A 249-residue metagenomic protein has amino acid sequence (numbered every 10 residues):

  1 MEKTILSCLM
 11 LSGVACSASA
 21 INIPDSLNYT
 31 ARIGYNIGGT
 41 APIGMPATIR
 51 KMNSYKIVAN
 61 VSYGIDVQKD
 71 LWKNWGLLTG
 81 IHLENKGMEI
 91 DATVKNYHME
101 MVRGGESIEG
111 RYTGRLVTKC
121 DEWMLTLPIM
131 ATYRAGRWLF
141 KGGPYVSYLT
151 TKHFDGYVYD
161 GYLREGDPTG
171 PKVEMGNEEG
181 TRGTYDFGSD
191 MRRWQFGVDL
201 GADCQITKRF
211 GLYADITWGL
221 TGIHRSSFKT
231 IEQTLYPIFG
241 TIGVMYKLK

Functional and structural regions predicted by a protein language model:
M1-R32, A131, V244-L248: Bacterial Sec-dependent N-terminal signal peptides
A20-Q68, S147, M191, K247-K249: Short glycine/proline- and aromatic-enriched beta-strand/turn motifs that initiate or cap beta-hairpins
Y29, A59-I65, W123-I129, F196-L200 (+1 more regions): Hydrophobic, lipid-facing positions within transmembrane beta-strands of outer-membrane proteins
Y35-G39, L83-G87, A135-R137, V146-K152 (+2 more regions): Transmembrane beta-strands of outer-membrane beta-barrel pores
G39-V58, K86-E122, L149-Q195, T221-F239: Extracellular/periplasm-exposed beta-strand and loop segments of Gram-negative cell-envelope proteins, dominated by
N74-L77, R137-F140, K208-A214: Repeated loop/turn-to-beta-strand initiation elements of outer-membrane beta-barrel proteins
G197-T207, Y213: Conserved C-terminal beta-signal and adjacent last beta-strands/turns of outer-membrane beta-barrel proteins
C204, Y236-K249: Outer-membrane beta-barrel "beta-signal"
